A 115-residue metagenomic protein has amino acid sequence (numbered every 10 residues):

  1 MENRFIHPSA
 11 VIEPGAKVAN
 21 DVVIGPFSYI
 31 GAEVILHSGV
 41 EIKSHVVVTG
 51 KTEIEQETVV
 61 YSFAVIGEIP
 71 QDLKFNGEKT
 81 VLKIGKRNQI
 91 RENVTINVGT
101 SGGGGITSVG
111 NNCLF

Functional and structural regions predicted by a protein language model:
R4, A10, A16, D21-I24 (+13 more regions): A structural motif detector for beta-strand N-caps
I69-K79, T100-G103: Short, flexible, glycine-rich and Lys/Arg-enriched loop motifs at helix boundaries that contact anionic partners
N97: Glycine-rich, flexible beta-strand/loop modules in the N-terminal catalytic cores of phosphate-handling
